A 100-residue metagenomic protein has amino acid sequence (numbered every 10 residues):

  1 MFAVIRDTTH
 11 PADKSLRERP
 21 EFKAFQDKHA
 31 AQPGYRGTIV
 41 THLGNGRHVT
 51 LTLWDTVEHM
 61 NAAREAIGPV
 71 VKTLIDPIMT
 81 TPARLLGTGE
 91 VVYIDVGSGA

Functional and structural regions predicted by a protein language model:
M1-V49, D55-V70, D76-A100: Short S/T/G/P-rich N-terminal loop/turn motif that feeds into the first structured element of a domain
